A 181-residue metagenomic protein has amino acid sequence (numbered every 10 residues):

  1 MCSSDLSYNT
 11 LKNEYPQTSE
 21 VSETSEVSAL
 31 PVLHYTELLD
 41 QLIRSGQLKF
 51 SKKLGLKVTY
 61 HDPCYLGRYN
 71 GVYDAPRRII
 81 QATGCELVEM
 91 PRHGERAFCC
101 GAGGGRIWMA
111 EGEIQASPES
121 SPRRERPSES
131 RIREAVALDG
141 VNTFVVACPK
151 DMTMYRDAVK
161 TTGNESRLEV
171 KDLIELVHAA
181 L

Functional and structural regions predicted by a protein language model:
M1-L181: Iron-sulfur cluster-binding electron-transfer modules in prokaryotic oxidoreductases
